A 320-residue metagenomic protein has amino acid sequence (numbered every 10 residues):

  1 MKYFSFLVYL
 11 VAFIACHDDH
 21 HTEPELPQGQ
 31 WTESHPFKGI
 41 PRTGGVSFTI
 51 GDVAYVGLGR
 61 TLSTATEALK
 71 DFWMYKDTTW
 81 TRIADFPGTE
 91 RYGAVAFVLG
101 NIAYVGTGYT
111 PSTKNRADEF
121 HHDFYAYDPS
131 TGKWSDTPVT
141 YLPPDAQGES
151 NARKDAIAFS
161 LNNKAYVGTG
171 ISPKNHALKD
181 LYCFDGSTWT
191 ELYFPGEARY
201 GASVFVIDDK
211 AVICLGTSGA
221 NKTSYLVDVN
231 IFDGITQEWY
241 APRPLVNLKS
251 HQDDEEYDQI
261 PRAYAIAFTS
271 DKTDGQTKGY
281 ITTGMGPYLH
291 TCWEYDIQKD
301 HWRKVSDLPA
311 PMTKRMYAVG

Functional and structural regions predicted by a protein language model:
M1-I14: Sec-dependent bacterial lipoprotein signal peptides
C16-G320: Kelch-like beta-propeller repeat domains
